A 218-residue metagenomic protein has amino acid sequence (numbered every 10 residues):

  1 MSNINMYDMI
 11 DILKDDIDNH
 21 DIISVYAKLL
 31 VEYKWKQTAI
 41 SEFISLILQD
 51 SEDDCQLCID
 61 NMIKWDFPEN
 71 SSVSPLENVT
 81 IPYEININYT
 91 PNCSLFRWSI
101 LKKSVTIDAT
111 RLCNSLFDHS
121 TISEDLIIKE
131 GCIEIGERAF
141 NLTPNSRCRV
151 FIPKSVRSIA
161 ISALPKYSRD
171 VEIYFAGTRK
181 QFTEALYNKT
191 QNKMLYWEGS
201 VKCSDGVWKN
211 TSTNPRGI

Functional and structural regions predicted by a protein language model:
S2-I4: Helix-turn-helix repeat elements of alpha-solenoid scaffolds
A39, F43, I47-L48, D60 (+8 more regions): Structural signature of tandem-repeat unit edges
